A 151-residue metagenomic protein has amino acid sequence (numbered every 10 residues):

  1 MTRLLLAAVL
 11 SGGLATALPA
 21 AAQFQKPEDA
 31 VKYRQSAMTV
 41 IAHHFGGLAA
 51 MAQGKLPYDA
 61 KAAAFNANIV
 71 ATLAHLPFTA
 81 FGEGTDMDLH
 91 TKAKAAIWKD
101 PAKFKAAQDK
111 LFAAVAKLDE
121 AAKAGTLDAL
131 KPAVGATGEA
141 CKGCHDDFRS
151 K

Functional and structural regions predicted by a protein language model:
M1-A8: Bacterial N-terminal signal peptides that target proteins for export
A17-P19: N-terminal signal peptide c-region/cleavage motif recognized by signal peptidases
F24, E28-A60, N66-K151: Sequence context surrounding c-type heme c attachment/ligation sites in exported
